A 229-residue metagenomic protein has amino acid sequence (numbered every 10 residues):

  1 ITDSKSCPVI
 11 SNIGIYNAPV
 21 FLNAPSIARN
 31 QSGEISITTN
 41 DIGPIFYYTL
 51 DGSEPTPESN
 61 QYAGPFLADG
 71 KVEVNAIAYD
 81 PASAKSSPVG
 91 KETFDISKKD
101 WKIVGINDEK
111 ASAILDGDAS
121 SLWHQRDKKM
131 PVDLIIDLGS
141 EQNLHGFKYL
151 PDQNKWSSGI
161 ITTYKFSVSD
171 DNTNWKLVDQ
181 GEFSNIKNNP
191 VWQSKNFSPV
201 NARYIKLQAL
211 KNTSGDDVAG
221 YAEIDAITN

Functional and structural regions predicted by a protein language model:
I1-F21, D116-D179, N189-N229: Aromatic, loop-rich ligand-recognition surfaces of beta-strand-rich domains
D3-W123, K128: Short, compositionally stereotyped local motifs that mark structural "simplifiers"
T39-I42, S140, E182: Secondary-structure transition/turn motif
Q61, D179-E182: Short amphipathic beta-strand/extended segments with alternating polar/hydrophobic composition
A68, F183-N189: Short proline/glycine- and polar residue-rich coil/turn motifs
S83, N185, K211-T213: A general structural signal for short secondary-structure boundary/capping elements
D108, D171, E182: Residues that form or immediately flank small-molecule/cofactor binding pockets and catalytic motifs
